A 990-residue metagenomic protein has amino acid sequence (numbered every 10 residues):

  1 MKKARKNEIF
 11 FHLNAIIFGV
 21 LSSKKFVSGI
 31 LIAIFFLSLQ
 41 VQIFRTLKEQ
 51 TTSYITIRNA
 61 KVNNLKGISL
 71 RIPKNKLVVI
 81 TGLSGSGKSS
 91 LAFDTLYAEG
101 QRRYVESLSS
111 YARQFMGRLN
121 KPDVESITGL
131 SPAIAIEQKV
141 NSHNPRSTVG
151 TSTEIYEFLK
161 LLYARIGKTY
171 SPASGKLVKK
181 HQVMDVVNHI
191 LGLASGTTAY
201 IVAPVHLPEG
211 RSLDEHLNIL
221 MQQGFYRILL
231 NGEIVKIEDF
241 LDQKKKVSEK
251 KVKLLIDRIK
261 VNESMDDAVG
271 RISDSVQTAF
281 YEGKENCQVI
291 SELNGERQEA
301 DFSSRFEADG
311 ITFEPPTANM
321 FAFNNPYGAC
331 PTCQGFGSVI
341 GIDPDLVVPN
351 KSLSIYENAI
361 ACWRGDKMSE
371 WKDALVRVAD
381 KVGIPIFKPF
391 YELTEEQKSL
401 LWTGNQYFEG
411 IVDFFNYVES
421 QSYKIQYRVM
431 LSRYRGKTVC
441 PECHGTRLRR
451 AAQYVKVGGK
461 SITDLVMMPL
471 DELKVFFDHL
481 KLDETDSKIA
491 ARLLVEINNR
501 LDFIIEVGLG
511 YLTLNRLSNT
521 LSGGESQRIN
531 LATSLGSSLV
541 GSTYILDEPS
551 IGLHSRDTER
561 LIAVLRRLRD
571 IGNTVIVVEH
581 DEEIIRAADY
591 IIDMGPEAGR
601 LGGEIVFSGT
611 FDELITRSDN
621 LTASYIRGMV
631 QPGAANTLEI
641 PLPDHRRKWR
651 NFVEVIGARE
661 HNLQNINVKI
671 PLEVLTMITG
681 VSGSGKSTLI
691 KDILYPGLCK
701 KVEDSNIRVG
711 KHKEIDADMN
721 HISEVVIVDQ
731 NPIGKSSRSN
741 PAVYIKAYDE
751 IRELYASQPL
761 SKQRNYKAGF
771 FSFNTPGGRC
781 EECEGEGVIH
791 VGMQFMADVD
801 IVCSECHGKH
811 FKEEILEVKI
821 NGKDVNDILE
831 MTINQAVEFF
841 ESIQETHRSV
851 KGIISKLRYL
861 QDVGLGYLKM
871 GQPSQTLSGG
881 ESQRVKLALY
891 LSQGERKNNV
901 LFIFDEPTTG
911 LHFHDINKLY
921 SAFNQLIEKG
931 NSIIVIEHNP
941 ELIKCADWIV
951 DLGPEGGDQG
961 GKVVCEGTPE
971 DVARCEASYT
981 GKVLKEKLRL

Functional and structural regions predicted by a protein language model:
M1-A15, G19, S23: Cationic, amphipathic, low-complexity segments that mediate targeting or membrane/lipid association
I17, I30-L990: Conserved phosphate-binding elements of NTP-dependent enzyme cores
F26: Cationic, low-complexity basic patches in intrinsically disordered or flexible, solvent-exposed regions
